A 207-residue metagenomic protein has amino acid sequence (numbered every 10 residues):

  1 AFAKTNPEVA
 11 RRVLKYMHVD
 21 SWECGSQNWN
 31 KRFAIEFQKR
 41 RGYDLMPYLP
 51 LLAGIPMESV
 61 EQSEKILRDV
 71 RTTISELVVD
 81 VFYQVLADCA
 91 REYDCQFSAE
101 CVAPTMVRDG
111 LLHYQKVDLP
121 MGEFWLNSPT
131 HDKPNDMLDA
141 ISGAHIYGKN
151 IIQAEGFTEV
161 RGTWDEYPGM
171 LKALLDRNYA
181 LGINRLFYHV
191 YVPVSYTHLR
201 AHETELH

Functional and structural regions predicted by a protein language model:
A1-A3, F37-R71, W164: Active-site-adjacent "subsite" loops/lids of carbohydrate-active enzymes
F2-A10: An active-site-proximal structural segment forming one wall of the substrate-binding cleft that immediately precedes
G25-P50, L112-L119: Aromatic- and acidic-residue-enriched segments that line the glycan-binding/catalytic groove of carbohydrate-active
E64-Y93: Active-site neighborhood of glycoside hydrolase catalytic domains
Y83-M106, Y188: Aromatic-lined carbohydrate-recognition surfaces of secreted/lumenal glycan-active proteins
R91, L111-Y191: Catalytic-core region of carbohydrate-active enzymes that cleave or remodel glycosidic bonds
H198-H207: Single conserved hydrophobic/aromatic residue that forms the stacking wall/gate of nucleotide- or nucleobase-binding
